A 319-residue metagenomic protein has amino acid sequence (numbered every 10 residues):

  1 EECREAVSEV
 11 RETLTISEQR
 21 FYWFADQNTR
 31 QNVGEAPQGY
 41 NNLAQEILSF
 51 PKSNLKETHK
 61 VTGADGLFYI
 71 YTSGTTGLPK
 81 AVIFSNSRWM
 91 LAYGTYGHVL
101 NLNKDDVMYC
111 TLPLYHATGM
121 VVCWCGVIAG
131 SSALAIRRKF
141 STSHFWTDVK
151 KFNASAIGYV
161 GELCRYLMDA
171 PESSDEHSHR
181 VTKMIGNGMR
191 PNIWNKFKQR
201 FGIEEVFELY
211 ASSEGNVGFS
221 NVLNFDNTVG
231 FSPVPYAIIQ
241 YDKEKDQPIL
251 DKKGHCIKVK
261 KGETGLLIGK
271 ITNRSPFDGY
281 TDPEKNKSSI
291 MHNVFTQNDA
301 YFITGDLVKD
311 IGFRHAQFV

Functional and structural regions predicted by a protein language model:
E1-E9, K80-I83, C110-T111, S132-K139 (+1 more regions): Short beta-strand->loop structural element characteristic of the AMP-binding/adenylate-forming
W23-F24, N28, Y40, Q45-Y71 (+2 more regions): Conserved pre-ATP/AMP-binding loop-to-beta segment of ANL
Q45, A129, K151-V160, M168-D242 (+3 more regions): Gly/Ser/Thr-rich phosphate-binding loop
F50, N54, V82-N103, T111 (+2 more regions): Conserved structural elements of the adenylate-forming
G66, T72-T75, M108, L114 (+4 more regions): Conserved S/T- and glycine-rich ATP-binding loop of Class I adenylate-forming
L67-L91: Conserved AMP-binding A3 loop
M90-V107, Y115-A156, A170: Conserved AMP-binding/adenylation subdomain of ANL enzymes
I257-V319: Conserved ATP-binding/catalytic segment of the ANL
